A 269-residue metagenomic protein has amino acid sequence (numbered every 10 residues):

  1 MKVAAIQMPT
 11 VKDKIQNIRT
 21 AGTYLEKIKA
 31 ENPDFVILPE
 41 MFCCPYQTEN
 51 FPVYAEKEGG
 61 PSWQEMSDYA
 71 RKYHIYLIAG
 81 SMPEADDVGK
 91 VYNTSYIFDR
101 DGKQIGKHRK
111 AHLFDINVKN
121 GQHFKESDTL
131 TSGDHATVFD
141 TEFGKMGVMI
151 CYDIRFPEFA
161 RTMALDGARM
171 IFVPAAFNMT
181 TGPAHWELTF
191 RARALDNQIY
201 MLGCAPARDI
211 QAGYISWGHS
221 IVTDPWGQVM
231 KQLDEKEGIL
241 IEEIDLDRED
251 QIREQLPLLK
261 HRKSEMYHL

Functional and structural regions predicted by a protein language model:
M1-E31, F35: N-terminal glycine-/serine-/threonine-rich phosphate-binding loop
M1-K12, I37, T94, K107 (+2 more regions): Active-site-proximal beta-strand elements of phosphoester/diester hydrolases
M8-P9, M82-P83, K110-A111, C151 (+1 more regions): Active-site beta-loop-alpha junctions enriched in small/polar residues
K14, E26-D101, K107, I116 (+1 more regions): Cys-nucleophile CN-hydrolase/nitrilase-fold catalytic domain and related Cys-dependent amidase chemistry that acts on
E58-I78, K145, C151-L240: CN hydrolase (nitrilase-like) catalytic-core segments centered on the catalytic cysteine and neighboring Lys/Glu
A79-G80, T94-I97, T137-F139, S220-V222 (+1 more regions): Short beta-strand scaffold segments in enzyme catalytic cores
D86-D166, M179-L188, Q255-L258: Active-site catalytic loop in hydrolytic enzyme cores
D247-L269: A short C-terminal boundary segment appended to hydrolase-like catalytic domains
